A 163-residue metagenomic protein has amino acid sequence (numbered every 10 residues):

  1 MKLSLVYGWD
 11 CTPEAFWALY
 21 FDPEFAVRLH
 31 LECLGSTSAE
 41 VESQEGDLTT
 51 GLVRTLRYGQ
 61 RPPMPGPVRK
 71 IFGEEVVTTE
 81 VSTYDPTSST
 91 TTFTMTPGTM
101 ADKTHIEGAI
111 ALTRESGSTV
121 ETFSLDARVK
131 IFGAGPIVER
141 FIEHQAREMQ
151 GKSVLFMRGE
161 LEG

Functional and structural regions predicted by a protein language model:
M1, E74-V76, T104: Residue-level preference for beta-strand/loop junctions
M1-M64: Hydrophobic ligand-binding cavity/cleft-lining segments
K2, E40-S43, G98, H105-A109 (+1 more regions): Soluble, non-transmembrane catalytic domains of enzymes that act on hydrophobic metabolites at membranes
W9-C11, P86-S88, R114-S116: A generic beta-sheet turn/junction motif
F16-Y20, F123, M157: Hydrophobic pocket/interface hotspot
E40-M95: Glycine-rich portal/gate segments that line the openings of hydrophobic small-molecule binding cavities
L52, T78, T83, T92-E143: Beta-strand/loop substructures that line and gate deep hydrophobic ligand-binding cavities in soluble
V81-P86, G135-G163: A conserved amphipathic terminal alpha-helix motif
